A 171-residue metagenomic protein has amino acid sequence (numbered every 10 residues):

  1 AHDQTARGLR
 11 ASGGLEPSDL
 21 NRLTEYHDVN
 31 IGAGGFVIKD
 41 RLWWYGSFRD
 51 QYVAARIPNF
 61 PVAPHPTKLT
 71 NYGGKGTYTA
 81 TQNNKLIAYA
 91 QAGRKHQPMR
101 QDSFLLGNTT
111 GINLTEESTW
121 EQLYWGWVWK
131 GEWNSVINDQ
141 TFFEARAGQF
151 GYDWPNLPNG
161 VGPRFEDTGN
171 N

Functional and structural regions predicted by a protein language model:
A1-P58, H65-Y72, N83: Outer-membrane beta-barrel translocator/receptor signature
Q4-L15, R56-F60, M99-D102, T109-T115 (+1 more regions): Short acidic, glycine/proline-rich loop/turn micro-motifs
I31-G35, G74-Y78, G131-S135: Residues on the lipid-exposed face of transmembrane beta-strands in outer-membrane beta-barrel proteins
W44, N59-V62, S103-L105, R164: Intrinsic disorder/low-structure terminal segments
K68, T79, N84-N171: Replace "related TpsB outer-membrane translocases also match" with "some related outer-membrane beta-barrels such as
